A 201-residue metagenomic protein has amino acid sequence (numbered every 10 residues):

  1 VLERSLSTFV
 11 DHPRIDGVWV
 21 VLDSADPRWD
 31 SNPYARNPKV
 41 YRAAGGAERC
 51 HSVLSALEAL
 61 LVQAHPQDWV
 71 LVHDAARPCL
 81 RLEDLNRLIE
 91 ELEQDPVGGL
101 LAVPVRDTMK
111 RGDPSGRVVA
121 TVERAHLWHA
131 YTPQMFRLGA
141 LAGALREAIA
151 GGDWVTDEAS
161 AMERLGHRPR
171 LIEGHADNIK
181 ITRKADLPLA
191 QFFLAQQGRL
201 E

Functional and structural regions predicted by a protein language model:
L2-Q67, G151: Conserved N-terminal catalytic core of the sugar/cofactor nucleotidyltransferase
I15-V18, V97, D177-N178: Short active-site oxyanion
S24, P104-D107, A176, A185: Glycine-rich beta-alpha junction loops
R49, A75-C79: Acidic metal-phosphate-binding loop of nucleotide-sugar-dependent transferases
V70-L71: Short aromatic/hydrophobic "clamp" motif used to bind/position activated sugar donors
C79-I172, E201: Conserved core of the sugar-phosphate nucleotidyltransferase
N178-E201: Hydrophobic helical membrane-anchoring modules
